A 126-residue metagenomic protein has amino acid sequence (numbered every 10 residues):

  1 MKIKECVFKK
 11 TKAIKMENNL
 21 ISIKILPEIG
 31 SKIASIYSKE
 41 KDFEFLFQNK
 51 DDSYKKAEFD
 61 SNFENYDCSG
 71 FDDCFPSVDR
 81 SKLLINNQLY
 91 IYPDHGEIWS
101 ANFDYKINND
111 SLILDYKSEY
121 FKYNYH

Functional and structural regions predicted by a protein language model:
M1-H126: Surface-exposed acidic/polar loop and edge beta-strand patches at domain peripheries
